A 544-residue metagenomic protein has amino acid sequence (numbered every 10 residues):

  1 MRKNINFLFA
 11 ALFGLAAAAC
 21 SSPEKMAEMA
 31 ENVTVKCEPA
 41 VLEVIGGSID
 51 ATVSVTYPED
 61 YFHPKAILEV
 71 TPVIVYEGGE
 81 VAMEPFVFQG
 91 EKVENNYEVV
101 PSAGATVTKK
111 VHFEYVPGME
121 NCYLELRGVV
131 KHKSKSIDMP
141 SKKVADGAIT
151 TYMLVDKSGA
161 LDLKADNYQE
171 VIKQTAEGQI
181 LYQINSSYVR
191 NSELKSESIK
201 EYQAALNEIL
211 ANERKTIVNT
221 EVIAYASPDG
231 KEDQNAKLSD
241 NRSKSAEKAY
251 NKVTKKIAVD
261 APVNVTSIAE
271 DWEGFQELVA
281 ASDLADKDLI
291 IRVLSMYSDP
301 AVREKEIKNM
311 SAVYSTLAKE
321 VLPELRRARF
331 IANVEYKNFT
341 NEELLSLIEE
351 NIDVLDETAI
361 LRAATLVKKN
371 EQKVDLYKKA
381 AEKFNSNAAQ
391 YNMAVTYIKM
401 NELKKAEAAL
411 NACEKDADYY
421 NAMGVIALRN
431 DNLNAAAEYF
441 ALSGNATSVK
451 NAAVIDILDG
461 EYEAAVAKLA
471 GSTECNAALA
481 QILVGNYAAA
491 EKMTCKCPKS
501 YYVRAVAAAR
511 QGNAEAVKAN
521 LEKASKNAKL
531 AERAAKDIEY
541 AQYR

Functional and structural regions predicted by a protein language model:
R2-C497, Y501-R504, A508-R544: N-terminal targeting segments with Sec-dependent signals, encompassing both cleavable signal peptides and non-cleavable
